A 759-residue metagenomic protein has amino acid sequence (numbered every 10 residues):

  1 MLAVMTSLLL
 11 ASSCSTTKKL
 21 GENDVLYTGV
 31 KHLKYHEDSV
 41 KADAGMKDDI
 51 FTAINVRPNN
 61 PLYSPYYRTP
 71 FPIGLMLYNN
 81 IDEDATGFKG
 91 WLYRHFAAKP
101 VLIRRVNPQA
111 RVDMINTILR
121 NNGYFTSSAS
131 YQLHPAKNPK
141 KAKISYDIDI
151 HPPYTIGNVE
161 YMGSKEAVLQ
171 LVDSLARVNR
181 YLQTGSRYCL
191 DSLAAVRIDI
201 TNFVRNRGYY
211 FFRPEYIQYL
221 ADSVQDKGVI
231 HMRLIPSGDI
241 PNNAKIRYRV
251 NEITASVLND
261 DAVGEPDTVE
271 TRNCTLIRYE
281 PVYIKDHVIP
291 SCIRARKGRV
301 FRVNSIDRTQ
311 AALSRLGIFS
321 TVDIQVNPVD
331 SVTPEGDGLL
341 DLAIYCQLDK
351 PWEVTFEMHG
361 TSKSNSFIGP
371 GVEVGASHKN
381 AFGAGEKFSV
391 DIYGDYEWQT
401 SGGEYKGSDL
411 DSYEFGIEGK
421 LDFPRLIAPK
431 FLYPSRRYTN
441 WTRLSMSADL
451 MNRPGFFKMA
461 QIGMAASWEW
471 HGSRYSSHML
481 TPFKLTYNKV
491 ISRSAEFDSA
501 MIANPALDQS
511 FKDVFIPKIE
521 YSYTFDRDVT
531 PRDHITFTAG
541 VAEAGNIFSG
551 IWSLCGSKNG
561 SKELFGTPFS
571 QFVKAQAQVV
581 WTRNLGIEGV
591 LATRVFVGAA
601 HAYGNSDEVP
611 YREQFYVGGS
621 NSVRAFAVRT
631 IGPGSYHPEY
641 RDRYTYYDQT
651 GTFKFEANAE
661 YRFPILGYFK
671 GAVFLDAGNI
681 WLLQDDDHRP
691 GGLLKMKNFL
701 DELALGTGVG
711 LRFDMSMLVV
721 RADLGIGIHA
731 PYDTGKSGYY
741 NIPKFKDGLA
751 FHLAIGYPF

Functional and structural regions predicted by a protein language model:
L10-S13: C-terminal motif of bacterial Sec signal peptides marking the signal peptidase cleavage site
S15-R315: Interaction-mediating elements
K18, E37, I148-P152, G163 (+13 more regions): Flexible glycine-/small-residue-rich
Y124, Y209, P351, G383-G385 (+6 more regions): Strand-connecting loop/turn motifs
V168-L171, V282-Y283, R302-R532, T536-T538 (+4 more regions): Gram-negative/organellar outer-membrane beta-barrel architecture
R272-C274, R278-Y279, H359-N365, M479-F663 (+2 more regions): C-terminal outer-membrane beta-barrel translocator/porin domains of Gram-negative envelope proteins and their
G371-S377, G416-K420, S445, A465 (+9 more regions): One-face residue pattern on beta-strands with alternating periodicity enriched for small/polar residues
S620, A625, D687-F759: C-terminal beta-signal and terminal closure region of outer-membrane beta-barrel proteins
